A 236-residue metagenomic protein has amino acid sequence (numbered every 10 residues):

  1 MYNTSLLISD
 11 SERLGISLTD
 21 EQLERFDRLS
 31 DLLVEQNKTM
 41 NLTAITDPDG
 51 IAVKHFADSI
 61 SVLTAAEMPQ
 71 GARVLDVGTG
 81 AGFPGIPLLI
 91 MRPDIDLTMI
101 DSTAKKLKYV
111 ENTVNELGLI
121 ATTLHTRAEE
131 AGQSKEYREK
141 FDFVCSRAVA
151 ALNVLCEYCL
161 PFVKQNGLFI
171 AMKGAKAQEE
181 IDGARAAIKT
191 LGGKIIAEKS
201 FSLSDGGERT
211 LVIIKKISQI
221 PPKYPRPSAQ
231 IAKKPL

Functional and structural regions predicted by a protein language model:
Y2-G71, L75, K105-A121, P227-A229: Class I SAM-dependent transferase core
D20, T46, H125-R127, A197-K199: Short loop/edge segments at beta-strand edges and connector loops that shape dinucleotide/nucleotide cofactor-binding
L33, L88, V110, K173 (+1 more regions): Residue-level signal for inorganic ion chemistry
I60-A150, C156-E157: Conserved SAM/SAH cofactor-binding pocket of Class I
R92, V163-Q165: Helix-to-beta-strand junctions that scaffold the AdoMet/dcAdoMet cofactor pocket in Class I SAM-dependent enzymes
K106-K108, A177, I181: Short alpha-helix immediately C-terminal to the canonical SAM-binding loop
N166-K176: Conserved beta-strand signature within the Rossmann-like core of class I S-adenosyl-L-methionine
D182-L236: SAM/dcSAM-binding transferase cores
